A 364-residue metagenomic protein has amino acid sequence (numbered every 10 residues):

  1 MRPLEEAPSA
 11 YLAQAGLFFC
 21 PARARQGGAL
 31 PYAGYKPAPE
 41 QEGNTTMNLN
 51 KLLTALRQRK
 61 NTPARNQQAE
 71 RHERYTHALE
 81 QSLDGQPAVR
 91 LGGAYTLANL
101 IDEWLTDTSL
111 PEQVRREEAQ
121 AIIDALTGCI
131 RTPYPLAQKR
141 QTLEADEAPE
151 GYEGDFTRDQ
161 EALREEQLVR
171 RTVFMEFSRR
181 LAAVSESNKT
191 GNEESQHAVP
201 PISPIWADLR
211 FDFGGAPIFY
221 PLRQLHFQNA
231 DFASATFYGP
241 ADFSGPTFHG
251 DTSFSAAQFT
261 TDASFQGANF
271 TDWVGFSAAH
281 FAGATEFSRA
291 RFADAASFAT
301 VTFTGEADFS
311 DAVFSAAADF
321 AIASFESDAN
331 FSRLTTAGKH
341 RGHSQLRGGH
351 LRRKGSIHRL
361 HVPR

Functional and structural regions predicted by a protein language model:
R2-L4, L12-A13, L360: Compositionally biased, intrinsically disordered low-complexity segments enriched in Pro/Arg/Gln/His
P3, A7, G28-A33, P37-A38: Short, low-complexity intrinsically disordered segments enriched in A/P/G/S/L with frequent Arg, especially at protein
P37, Q41, H340: Cationic, low-complexity basic patches in intrinsically disordered or flexible, solvent-exposed regions
E40-T106: Membrane-proximal alpha-helical anchors
R74, G85, E103-G245, S253-S255 (+4 more regions): Extended, small-residue-rich solenoid/repeat segments and analogous flexible loops that form exposed scaffolds
E193-R364: Tandem repeat scaffolds
